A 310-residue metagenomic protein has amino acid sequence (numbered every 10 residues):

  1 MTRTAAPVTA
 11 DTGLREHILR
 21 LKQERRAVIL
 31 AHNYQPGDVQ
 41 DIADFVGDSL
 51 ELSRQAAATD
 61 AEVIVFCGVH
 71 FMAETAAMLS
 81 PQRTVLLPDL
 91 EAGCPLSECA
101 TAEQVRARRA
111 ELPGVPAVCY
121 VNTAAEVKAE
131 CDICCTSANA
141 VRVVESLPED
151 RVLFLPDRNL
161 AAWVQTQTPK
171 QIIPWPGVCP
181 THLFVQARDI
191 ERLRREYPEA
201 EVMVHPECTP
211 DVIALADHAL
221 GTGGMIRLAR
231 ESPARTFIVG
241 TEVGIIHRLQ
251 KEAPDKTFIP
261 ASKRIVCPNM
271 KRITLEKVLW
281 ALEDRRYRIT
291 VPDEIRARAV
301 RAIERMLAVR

Functional and structural regions predicted by a protein language model:
M1-V239, I245-P254, F258-R310: Active-site loop-to-helix "anion-binding N-cap" substructures in soluble metabolic enzymes
